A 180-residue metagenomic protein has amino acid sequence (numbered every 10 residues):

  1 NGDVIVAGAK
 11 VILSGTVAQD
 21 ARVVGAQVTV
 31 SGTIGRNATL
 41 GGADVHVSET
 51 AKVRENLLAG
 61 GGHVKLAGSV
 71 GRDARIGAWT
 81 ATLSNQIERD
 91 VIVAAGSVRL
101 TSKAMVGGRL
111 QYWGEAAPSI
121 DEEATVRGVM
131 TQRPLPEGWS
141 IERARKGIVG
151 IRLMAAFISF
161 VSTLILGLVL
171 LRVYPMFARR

Functional and structural regions predicted by a protein language model:
N1-R180: Intrinsically disordered, low-complexity terminal regions
